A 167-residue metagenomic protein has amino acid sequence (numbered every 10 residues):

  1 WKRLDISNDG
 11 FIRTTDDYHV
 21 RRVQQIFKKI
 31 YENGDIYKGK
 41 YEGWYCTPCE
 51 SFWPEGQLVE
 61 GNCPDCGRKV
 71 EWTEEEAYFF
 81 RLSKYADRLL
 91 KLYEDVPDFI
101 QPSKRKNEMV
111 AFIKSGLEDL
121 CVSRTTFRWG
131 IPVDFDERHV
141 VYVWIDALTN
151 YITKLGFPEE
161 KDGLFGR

Functional and structural regions predicted by a protein language model:
W1-I36, E50, K91: N-terminal Rossmann-like or analogous alpha/beta NTP/dinucleotide-binding catalytic cores that position adenine
K2-R3, N33-Y37, P158-R167: Secondary-structure transition/capping motifs at alpha-helix termini and the adjoining loop/turn into the next element
R13, Y18-R22, P48, C66 (+1 more regions): Structured secondary-structure scaffolds
K29, Y45, F52, N62 (+1 more regions): The −1 position to Zn-ligating cysteines in a subset of zinc-ribbon hairpins
D35-K40, V70-E71: A short alpha-helix-loop-beta-strand transition element characteristic of N-terminal alpha/beta dinucleotide-binding
K40-Y45, K106: Short, surface-exposed recognition loops or helix-turn segments adjacent to catalytic cores
E42, V59-E60: Short metal-coordination and nucleic-acid-contact micro-motifs, chiefly zinc-binding Cys/His arrays
W53, K69-V70: Cys/His-rich microdomains that often coordinate metals
